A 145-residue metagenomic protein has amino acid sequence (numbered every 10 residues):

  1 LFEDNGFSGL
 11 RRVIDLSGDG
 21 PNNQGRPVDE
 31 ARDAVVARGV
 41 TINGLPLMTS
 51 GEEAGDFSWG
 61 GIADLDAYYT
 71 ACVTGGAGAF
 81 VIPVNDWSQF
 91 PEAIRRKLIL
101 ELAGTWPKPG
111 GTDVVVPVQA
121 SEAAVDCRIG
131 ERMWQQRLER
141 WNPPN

Functional and structural regions predicted by a protein language model:
L1-E3, V13-L16, G44-E52, P144: Hydrophobic, well-ordered secondary-structure segments that either form specific early membrane-associated helices used
L1-V28, A34: Mid-length scaffold segments of soluble, non-membrane domains
F7-V13, A37-N43, A77-A79: Loop/turn elements at helix/coil->beta-strand transitions in domains of secreted/extracellular proteins
S8, G25-R26, A63, V84-Q89: Soluble non-cytosolic domains of exported or imported proteins
P21-A71: VWA/integrin I-like adhesion module and closely mimicked acidic/polar interface patches used
R38-G39, G60-G78, S88, A103-G104 (+1 more regions): C-terminal catalytic subdomain
D56, G76-A77, I94: Accessory, usually C-terminal, subdomains that scaffold auxiliary metal cofactors
V81-N145: C-terminal "exit" segments of structured domains
